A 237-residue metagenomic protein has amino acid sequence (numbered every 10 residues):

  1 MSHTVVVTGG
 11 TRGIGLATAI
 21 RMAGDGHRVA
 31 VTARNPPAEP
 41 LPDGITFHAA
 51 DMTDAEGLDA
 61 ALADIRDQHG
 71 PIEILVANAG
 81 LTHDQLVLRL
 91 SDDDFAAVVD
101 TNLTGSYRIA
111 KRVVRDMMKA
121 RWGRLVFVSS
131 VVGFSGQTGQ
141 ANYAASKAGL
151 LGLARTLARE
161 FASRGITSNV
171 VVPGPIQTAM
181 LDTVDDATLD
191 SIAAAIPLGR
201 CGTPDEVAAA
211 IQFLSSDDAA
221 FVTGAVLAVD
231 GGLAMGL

Functional and structural regions predicted by a protein language model:
T11-R12: Conserved glycine-rich cofactor-binding loop
L86-V87, S91-V99, L181, T188 (+1 more regions): Substrate-binding pocket helix/loop in short-chain dehydrogenase/reductase
L88, S135-A141, S163-R164, G199 (+1 more regions): Active-site loop immediately N-terminal to the catalytic Tyr-X3-Lys motif of short-chain dehydrogenase/reductase
A110, S146, A154: Active-site helix of classical SDR
R115, R159-S163, A220: Alpha-helical segment proximal to the catalytic Tyr-Lys
S130: Residue(s) in the substrate-gating loop at a strand-loop-helix junction that position the organic substrate next
S135, Q212, T223-L237: Short C-terminal tail/terminal secondary-structure segment of NAD(P)H-dependent dehydrogenase/reductase domains
